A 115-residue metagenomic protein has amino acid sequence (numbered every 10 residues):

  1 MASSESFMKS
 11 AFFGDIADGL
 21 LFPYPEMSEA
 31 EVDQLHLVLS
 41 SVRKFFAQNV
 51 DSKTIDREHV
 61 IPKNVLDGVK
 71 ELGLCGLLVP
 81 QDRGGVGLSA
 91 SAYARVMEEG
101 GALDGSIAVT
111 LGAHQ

Functional and structural regions predicted by a protein language model:
M1-G112: Amphipathic, small/basic residue-rich leader segments at the start of a protein or domain
